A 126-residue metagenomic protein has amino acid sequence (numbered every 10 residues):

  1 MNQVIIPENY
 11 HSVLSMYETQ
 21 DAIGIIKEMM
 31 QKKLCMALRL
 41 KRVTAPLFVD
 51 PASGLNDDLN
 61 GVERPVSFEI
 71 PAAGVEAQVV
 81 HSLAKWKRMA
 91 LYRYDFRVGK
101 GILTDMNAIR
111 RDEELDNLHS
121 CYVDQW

Functional and structural regions predicted by a protein language model:
N2-H119: Class II aminoacyl-tRNA synthetase-like tRNA-binding/catalytic domains
V123: Short glycine-/polar-rich loops that comprise or flank the Walker A/P-loop and associated switch/sensor motifs
W126: Metal-assisted phosphate- and nucleotidyl-transfer catalytic regions
